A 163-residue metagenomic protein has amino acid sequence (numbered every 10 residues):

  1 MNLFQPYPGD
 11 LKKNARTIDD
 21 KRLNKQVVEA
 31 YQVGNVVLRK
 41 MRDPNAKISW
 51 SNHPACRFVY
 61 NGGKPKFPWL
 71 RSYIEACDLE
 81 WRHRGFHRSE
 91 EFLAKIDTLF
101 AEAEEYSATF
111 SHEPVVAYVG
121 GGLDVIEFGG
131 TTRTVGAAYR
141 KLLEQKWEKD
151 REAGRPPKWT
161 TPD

Functional and structural regions predicted by a protein language model:
M1-D163: Expand to "…catalyze enediolate/carbanion chemistry for C-C bond making/breaking, isomerization, decarboxylation
